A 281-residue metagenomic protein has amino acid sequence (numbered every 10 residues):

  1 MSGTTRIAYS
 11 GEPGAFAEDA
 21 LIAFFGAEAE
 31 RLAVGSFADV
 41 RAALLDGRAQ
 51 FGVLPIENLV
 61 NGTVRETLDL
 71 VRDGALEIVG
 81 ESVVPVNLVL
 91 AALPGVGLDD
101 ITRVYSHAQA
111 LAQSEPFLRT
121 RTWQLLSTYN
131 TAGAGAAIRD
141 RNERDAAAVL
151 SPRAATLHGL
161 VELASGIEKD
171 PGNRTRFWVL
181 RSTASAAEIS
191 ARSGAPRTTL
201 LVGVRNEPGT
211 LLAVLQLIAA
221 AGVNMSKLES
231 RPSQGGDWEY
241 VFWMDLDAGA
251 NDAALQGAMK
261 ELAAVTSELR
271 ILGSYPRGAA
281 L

Functional and structural regions predicted by a protein language model:
M1-L281: Domain-level signature for soluble enzymes in the chorismate/prephenate branch of the shikimate pathway
